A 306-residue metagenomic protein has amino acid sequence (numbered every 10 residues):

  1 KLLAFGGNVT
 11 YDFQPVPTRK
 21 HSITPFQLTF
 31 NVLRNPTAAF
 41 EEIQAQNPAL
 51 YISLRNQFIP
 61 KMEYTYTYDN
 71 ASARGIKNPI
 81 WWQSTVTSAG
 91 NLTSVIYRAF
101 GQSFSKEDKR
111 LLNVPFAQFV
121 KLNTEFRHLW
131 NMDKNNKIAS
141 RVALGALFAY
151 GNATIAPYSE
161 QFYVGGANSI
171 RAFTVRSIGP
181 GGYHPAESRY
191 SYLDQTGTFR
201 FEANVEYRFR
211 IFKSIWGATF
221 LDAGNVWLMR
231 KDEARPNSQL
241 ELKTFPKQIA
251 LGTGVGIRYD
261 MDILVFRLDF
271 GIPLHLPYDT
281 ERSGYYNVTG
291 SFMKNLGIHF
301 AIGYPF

Functional and structural regions predicted by a protein language model:
K1-A143, S283, F292: Transmembrane beta-strand segments of outer-membrane beta-barrel domains in Gram-negative and organellar OMPs
K1-L3, S53-F58, L112-Q118, Y163 (+4 more regions): Replace "Gram-negative outer membrane beta-barrel proteins" with "bacterial and organellar outer membrane beta-barrel
V9, Y259-I263, F292-F306: Outer-membrane beta-barrel "beta-signal"
Y11-F13, Y68-N70, H128-W130, Y207-F209 (+3 more regions): Residue-level signature of outer-membrane beta-barrel architecture
A38-L50, F100-D108, T174-R189, K231-S238 (+1 more regions): Flexible, solvent-exposed coil segments and beta strand-coil junctions, predominantly the extracellular/periplasmic
W82-V86, F126, S140-V142, V205 (+3 more regions): Membrane-embedded beta-strand positions of outer-membrane beta-barrel proteins
K137-F220, W227-D232: Extracytoplasmic gating/loop element in the C-terminal half of outer-membrane beta-barrel translocons and assembly
A223-L240, I263, G271-N287, Y304-F306: C-terminal beta-signal and adjacent terminal beta-strands/loops of Gram-negative outer-membrane beta-barrel proteins
